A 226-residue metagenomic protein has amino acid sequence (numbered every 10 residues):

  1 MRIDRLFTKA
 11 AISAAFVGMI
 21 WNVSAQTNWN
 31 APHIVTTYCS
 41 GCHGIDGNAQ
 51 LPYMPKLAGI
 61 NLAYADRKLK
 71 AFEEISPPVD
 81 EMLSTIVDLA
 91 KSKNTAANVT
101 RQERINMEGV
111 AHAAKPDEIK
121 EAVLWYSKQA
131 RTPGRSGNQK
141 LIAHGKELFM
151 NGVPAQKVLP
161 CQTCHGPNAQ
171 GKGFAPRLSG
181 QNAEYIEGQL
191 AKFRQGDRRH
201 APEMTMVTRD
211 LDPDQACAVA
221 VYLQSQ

Functional and structural regions predicted by a protein language model:
M1-L6: N-terminal secretory signal peptides that target proteins for export/translocation
K9-M19: Bacterial N-terminal signal peptides
M19-T36, N48-Y53, K128-P154: Electrostatic cytochrome c docking/interface patches
W29-S40, A58-G59, M150-Q162, G171-Q189: Sequence context surrounding c-type heme c attachment/ligation sites in exported
H33-A58, Y64-R67, A71: N-terminal targeting signals for Sec/Tat export/insertion, comprising classic cleavable signal peptides
C39-D46, A122, V158-N168, V219: The canonical Cys-X-X-Cys-His
Q50-A58, F72-E121, Y126-G137, K172-R177 (+1 more regions): Axial heme c-ligation environment in periplasmic c-type cytochrome domains
